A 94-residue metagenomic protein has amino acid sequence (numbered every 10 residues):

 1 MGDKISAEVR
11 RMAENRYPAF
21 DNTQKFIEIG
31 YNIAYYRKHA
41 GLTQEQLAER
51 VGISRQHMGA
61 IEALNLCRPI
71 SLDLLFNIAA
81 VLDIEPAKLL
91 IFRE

Functional and structural regions predicted by a protein language model:
M1-Y31, H39, E45, E49: N-terminal flexible/basic segments that precede or flank functional cores
I33, L47-A48, M58-I61, L89: Conserved hydrophobic/aromatic packing and binding residues within compact polymer-binding modules
A34, E45, F76: Residues within the helices of the helix-turn-helix
G52-P69: Recognition helix of helix-turn-helix/homeodomain-like DNA-binding domains that insert into the DNA major groove
N65-A80: Short, basic-rich loop-to-helix N-cap that marks the start of a DNA-contacting helix
D83-E94: Short C-terminal boundary/hinge segments that cap the last helix of small helical domains
